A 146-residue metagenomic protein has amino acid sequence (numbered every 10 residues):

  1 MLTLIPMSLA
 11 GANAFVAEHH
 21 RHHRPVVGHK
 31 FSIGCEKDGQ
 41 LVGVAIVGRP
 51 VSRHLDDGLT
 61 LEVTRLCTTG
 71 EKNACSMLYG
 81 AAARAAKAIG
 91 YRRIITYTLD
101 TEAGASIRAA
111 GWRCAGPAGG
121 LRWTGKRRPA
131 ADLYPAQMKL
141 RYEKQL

Functional and structural regions predicted by a protein language model:
M1-V26: Short amphipathic alpha-helix that is part of the acyltransferase structural core
P6, K30, E36-K37, G48-M138: Acyl-donor binding region in acyl/amide transferases
G43-V44: Short glycine-/small-residue motifs
L140-Q145: C-terminal edge-of-domain segments
